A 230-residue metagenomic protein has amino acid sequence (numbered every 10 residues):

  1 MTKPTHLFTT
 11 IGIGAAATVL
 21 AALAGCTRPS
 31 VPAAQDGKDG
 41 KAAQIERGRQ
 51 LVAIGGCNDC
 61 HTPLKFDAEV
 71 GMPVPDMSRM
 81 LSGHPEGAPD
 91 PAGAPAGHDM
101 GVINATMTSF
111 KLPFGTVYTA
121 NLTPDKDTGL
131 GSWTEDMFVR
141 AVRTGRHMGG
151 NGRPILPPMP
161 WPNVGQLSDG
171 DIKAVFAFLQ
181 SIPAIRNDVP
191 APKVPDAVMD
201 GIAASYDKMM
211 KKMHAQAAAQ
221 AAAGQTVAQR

Functional and structural regions predicted by a protein language model:
T2-A15: Bacterial N-terminal signal peptides that target proteins for export
A22-G25: C-terminal motif of bacterial Sec signal peptides marking the signal peptidase cleavage site
S30-A53, K65-G71, T226-R230: Electrostatic cytochrome c docking/interface patches
P32, D200-A203, A215-A222, T226-A228: Intrinsically disordered, low-complexity segments enriched in small/polar and acidic residues
G48, I54-L64, F138, V175 (+1 more regions): The canonical Cys-X-X-Cys-His
D59-T62, G150-L156, R186-V194: Surface-exposed patches in mature extracellular/periplasmic domains of secreted proteins
F66-R140, I155-S168, D196-I202: Gly/Gly-Pro-rich "capping" loops immediately C-terminal to redox-active cysteine motifs in periplasmic/lumenal
S132-M148, W161-P190, M213-A221: C-terminal capping alpha-helices of c-type cytochrome domains
